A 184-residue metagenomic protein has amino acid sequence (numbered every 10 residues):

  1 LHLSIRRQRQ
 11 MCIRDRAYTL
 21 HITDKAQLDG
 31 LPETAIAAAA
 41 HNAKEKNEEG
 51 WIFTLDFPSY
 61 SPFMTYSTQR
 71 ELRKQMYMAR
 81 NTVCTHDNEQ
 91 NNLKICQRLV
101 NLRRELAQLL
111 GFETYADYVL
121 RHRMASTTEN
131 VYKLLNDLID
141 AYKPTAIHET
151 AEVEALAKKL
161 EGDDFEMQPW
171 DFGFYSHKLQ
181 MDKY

Functional and structural regions predicted by a protein language model:
L1-I13: Single conserved hydrophobic/aromatic residue that forms the stacking wall/gate of nucleotide- or nucleobase-binding
L28-K178: Structured, charged N-terminal subsegments at the starts of enzyme catalytic cores and at intra-chain domain/subunit
Q180-Y184: Short, hydrophobic beta-strand segments
